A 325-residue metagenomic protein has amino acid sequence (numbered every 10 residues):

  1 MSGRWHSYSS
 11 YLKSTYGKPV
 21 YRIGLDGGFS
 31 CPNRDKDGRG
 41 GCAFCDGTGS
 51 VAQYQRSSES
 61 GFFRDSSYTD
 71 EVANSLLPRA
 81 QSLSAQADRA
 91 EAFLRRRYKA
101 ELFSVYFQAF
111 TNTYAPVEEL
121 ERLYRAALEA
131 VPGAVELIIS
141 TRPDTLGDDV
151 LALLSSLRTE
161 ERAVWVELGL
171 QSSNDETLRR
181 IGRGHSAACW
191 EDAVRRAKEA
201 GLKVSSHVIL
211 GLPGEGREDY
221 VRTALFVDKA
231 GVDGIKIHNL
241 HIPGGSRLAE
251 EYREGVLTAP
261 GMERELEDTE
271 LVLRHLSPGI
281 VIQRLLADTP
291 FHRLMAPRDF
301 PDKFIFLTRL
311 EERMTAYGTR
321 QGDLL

Functional and structural regions predicted by a protein language model:
M1-G41, D46-S104: N-terminal [4Fe-4S]-dependent radical SAM core
S2-S10, K18-Y21, Q53-Y54, G234 (+1 more regions): Auxiliary Fe-S-binding modules of radical SAM enzymes
Y21-L25, F103-V105, L137-I139, V164-L168 (+3 more regions): Hydrophobic faces of well-ordered beta-strands that scaffold small-molecule active sites in alpha/beta enzyme cores
S84-E91, E121-L128, L151-S155, E191-V194 (+2 more regions): Generic structural signal for well-ordered alpha-helices, preferentially at hydrophobic/aromatic core positions
R95-H185, D192, E199: Conserved SAM/AdoMet-binding glycine-rich loop
A109-T113, P143-T145, L170-N174, V208-G214 (+2 more regions): Active-site-proximal loop/turn and secondary-structure-junction residues that shape catalytic pockets, frequently
E176-A187, E251-A259: Glycine-rich tight-turn/loop motif centered on a GG-T
A188-R247, E263-L285: Conserved C-terminal portion of the radical SAM core fold that forms the substrate/S-adenosylmethionine-binding
